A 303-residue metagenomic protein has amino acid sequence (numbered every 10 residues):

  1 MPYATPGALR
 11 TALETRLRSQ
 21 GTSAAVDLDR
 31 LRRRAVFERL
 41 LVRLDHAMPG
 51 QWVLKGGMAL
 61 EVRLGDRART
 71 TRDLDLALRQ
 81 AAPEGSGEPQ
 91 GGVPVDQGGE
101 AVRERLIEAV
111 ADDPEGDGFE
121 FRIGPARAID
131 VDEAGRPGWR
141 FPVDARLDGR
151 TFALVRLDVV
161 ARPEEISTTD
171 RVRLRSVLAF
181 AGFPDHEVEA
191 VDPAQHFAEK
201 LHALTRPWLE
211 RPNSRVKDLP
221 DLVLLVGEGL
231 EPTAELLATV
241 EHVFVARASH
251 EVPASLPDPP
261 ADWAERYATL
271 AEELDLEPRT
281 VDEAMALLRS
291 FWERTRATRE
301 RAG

Functional and structural regions predicted by a protein language model:
M1-L54, V62-T70, L78-G303: Structured mid-to-C-terminal alpha-helical surface segments
M58: Active-site metal-binding loops of divalent metal-dependent hydrolases
D73: Non-catalytic nucleic-acid-binding interfaces of large nucleic-acid enzymes and RNP effectors
